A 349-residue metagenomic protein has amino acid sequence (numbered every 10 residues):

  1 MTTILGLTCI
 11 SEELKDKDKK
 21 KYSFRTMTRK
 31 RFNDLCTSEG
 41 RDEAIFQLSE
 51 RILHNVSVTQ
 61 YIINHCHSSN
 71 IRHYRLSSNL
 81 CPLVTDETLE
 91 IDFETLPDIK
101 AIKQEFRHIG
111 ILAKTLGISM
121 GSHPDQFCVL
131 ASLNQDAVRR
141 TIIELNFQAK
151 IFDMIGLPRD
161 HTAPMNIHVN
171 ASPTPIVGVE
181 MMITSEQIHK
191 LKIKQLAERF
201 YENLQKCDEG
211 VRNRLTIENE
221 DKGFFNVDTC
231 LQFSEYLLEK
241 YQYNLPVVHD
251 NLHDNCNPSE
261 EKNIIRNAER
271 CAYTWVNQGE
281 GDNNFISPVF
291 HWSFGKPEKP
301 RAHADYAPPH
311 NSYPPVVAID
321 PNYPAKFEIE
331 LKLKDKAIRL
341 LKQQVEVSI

Functional and structural regions predicted by a protein language model:
M1-S119, C128-I142, N146-L157, H161 (+6 more regions): Alpha/beta catalytic barrel-like cores
S77-N79, P124-D125, N170, E220: Short, well-ordered beta-to-alpha junction loops that form the rim of enzyme active sites and present histidine/acidic
C81-L83, Q126-V129, A171-P173, D254: A short, flexible beta-alpha/helix-coil linker loop
M120-C128, P246-N255: Histidine-centered catalytic micro-motifs
V138-R139, L145-V247, L252: Eukaryote-skewed repeat-based solenoidal scaffolds used as protein-protein interaction platforms, primarily
E186, N255-C256, E280: Conserved His + Asp/Glu catalytic blocks
